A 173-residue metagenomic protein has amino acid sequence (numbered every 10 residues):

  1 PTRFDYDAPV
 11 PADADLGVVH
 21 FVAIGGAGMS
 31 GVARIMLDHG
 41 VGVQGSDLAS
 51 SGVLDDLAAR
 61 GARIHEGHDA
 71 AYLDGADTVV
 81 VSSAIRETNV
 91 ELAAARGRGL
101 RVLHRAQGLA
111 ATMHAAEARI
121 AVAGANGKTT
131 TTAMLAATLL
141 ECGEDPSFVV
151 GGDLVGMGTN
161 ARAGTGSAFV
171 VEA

Functional and structural regions predicted by a protein language model:
P1-G108: N-terminal leader/targeting and accessory segments in enzymes
I35, A58, Y72, S83-A173: Phosphate-binding loop of NTP-binding sites
